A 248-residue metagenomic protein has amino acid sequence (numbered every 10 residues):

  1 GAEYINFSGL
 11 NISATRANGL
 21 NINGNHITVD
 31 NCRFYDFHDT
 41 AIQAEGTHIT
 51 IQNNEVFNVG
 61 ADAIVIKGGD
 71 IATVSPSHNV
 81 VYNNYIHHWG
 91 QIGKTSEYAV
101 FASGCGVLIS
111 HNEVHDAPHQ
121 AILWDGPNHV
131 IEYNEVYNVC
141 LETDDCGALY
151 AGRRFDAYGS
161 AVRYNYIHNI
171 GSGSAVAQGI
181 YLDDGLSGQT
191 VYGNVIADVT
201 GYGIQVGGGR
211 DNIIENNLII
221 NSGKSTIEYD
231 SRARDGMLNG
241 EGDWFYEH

Functional and structural regions predicted by a protein language model:
G1-N23, D30-N31, Q43: Extracellular polysaccharide-degrading/modifying enzymes targeting complex plant/algal/animal polysaccharides
A17-N21, Y35-E45, F57-H248: Glycine- and acidic/polar-rich repeat regions and solenoidal domains
T28-D36: An exposure/low-complexity boundary signal
